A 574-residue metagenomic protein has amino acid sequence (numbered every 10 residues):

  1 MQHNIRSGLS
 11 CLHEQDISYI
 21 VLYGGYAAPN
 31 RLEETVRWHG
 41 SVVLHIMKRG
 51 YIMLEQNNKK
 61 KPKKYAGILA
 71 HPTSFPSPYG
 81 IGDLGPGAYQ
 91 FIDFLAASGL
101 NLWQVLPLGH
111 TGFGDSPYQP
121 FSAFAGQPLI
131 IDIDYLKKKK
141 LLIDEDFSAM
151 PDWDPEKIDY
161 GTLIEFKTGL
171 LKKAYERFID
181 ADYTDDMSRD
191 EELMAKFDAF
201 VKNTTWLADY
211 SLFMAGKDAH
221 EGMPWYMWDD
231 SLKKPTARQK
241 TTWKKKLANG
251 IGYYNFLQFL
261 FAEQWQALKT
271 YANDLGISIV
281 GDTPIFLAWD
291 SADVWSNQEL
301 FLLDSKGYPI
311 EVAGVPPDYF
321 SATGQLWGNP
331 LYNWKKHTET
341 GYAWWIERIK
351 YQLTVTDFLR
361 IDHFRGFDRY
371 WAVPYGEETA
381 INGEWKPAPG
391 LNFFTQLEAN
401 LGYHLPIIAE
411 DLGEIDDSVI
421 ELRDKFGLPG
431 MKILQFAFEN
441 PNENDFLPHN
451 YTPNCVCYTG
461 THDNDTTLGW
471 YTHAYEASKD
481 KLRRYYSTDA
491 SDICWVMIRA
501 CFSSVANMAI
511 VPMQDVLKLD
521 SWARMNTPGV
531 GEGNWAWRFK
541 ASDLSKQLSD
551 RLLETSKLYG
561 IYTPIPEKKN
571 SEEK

Functional and structural regions predicted by a protein language model:
A27-A28, T35: Ala/Thr-enriched low-complexity intrinsically disordered regions
S41-I52: Short, Lys/Arg-enriched N-terminal segments with co-localized hydrophobic residues within the first ~10-30 amino acids
N57-K64, L69-H71, S77, D115-A262 (+3 more regions): Alpha-amylase-like alpha-glycosidases and glucanotransferases acting on alpha-linked glucans and related
G87-L108: Catalytic domains of carbohydrate-active enzymes, especially glycoside hydrolases
Y254-L287: Conserved, well-ordered alpha-helix/loop/beta-strand core segments that scaffold catalytic motifs
L519-K574: In a subset of proteins, long, contiguous C-terminal domains/tails are tracked
